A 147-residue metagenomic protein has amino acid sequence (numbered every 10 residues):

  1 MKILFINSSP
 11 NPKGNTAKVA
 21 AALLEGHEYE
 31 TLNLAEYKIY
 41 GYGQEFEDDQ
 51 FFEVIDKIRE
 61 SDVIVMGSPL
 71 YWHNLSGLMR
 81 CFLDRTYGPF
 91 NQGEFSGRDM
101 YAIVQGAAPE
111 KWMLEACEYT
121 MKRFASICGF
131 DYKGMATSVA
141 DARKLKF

Functional and structural regions predicted by a protein language model:
M1-N91, E118, K122-F147: N-terminal beta1-alpha1-beta2 submodule of the flavodoxin-like/Rossmannoid cofactor-binding fold
I6, I103-Q105: Short hydrophobic segments within beta-strands
F95-D99: A short helix->loop->beta-strand "cap" motif at the edges of active sites that frequently abuts
P109-E110: Rossmann-like dinucleotide/flavin-binding elements
M113: Rossmann-like NAD(P)(H) cofactor-binding subdomain of soluble oxidoreductases
